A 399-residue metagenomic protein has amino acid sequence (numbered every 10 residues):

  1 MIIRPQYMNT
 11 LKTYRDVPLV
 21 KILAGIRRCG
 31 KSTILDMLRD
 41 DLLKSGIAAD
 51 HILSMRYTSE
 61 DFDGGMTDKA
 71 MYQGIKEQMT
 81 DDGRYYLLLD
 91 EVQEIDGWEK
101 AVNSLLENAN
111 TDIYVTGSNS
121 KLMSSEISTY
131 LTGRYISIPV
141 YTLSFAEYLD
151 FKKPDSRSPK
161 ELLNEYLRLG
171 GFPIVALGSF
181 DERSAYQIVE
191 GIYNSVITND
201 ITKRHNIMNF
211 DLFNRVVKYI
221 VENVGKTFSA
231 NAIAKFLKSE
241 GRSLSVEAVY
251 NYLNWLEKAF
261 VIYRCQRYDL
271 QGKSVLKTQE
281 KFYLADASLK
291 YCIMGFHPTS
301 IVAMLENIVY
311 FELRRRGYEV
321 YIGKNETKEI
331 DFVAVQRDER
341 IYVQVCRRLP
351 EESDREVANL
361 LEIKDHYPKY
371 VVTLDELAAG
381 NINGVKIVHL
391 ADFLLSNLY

Functional and structural regions predicted by a protein language model:
I2-D16: Pre-Walker A adenine-sensing motif
L23: Hydrophobic anchor at the beta1->P-loop junction of P-loop NTPases
K31: Conserved lysine of the Walker
I34: Hydrophobic positions on the alpha1 helix immediately C-terminal to the Walker A/P-loop
L53-G83: Short glycine-rich substrate-engagement loop in P-loop NTPases that contacts/grips substrate
S118-S120, S124-T227, F260-Y263: Interdomain motor-coupling "hinge/lid" segment immediately C-terminal to the ATP-binding subdomain of NTP-driven enzymes
F180-E339: Accessory nucleic acid-recognition modules appended to NTPase machines
G323-K324, R347-A391: Catalytic cores of nucleic-acid endonucleases
